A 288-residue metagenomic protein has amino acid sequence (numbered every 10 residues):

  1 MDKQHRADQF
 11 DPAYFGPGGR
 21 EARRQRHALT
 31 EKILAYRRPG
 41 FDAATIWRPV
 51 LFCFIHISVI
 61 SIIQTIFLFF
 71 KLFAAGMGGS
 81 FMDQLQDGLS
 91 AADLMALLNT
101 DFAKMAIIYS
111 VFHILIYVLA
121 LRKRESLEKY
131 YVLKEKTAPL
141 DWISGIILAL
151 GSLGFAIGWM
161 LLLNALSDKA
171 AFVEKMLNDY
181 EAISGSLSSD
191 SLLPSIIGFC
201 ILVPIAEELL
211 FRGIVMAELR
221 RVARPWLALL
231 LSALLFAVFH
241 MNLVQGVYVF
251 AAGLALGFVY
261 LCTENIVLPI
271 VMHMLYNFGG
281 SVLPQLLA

Functional and structural regions predicted by a protein language model:
M1-Y130, E135, L150, F278-A288: N-terminal, membrane-interfacial amphipathic/helix-forming hydrophobic leader that caps and precedes the first
Q4-R6, K136-L162, A223-A252: Hydrophobic alpha-helical transmembrane segments of integral membrane proteins
W47-F54, A103, W142-I147, L193-I197 (+3 more regions): Hydrophobic alpha-helical transmembrane segments
M82-L97, E128-V203, R221: Juxtamembrane helix-loop-helix connectors linking adjacent transmembrane helices in multi-pass membrane enzymes
D87-F112, D190-S195, R224-S232, N265-L268: Membrane-interface starts of transmembrane alpha-helices
I107-E125, I197-R221: Transmembrane alpha-helical segments in integral membrane proteins
A206-L231, F258-N265: Membrane-interface helix/loop boundary segments of multi-pass membrane proteins
L230-A233, A237-A288: Functionally important transmembrane alpha-helices
